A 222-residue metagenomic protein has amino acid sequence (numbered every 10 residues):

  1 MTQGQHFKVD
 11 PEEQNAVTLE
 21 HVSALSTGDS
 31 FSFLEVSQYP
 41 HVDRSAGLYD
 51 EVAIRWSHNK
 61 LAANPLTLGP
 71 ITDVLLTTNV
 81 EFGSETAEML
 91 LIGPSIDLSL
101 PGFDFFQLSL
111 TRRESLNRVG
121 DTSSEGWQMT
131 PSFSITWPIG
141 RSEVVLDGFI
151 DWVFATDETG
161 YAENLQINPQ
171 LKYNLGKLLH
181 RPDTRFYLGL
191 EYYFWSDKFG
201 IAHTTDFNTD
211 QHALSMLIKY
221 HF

Functional and structural regions predicted by a protein language model:
M1, S32-V36, L76-V80, L108-R112 (+2 more regions): Transmembrane beta-barrel strands of outer-membrane/channel proteins
M1-S37: Short glycine/proline- and aromatic-enriched beta-strand/turn motifs that initiate or cap beta-hairpins
V9-E13, V42-L48, S84-E88, G120-G126 (+2 more regions): Replace "Gram-negative outer membrane beta-barrel proteins" with "bacterial and organellar outer membrane beta-barrel
L19, V52-I54, I92-P94, P131-F133 (+2 more regions): Membrane-embedded beta-strands of outer-membrane beta-barrel proteins, especially the hydrophobic/small aromatic
S23-L25, W56-H58, V80, I96-L100 (+4 more regions): Residue-level signature of outer-membrane beta-barrel architecture
T27-F31, H58-L75, S99-Q107, T136-L146 (+1 more regions): Short loop/turn motifs that connect adjacent beta-strands in outer-membrane beta-barrel proteins
R113-Y187, F194-K198, Y220-F222: Outer-membrane beta-barrel transmembrane domain signature
D210-F222: Outer-membrane beta-barrel "beta-signal"
